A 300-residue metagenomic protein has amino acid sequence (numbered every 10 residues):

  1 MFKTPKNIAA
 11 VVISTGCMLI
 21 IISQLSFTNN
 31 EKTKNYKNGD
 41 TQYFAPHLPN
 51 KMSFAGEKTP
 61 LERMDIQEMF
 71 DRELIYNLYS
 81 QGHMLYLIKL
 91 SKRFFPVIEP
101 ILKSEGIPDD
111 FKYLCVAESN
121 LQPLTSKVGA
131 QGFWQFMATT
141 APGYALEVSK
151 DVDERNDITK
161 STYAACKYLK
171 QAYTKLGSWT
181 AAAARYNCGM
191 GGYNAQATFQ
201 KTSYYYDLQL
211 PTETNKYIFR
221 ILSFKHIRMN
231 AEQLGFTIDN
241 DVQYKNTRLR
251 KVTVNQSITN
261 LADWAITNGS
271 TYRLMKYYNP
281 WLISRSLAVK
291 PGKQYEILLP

Functional and structural regions predicted by a protein language model:
F2-G106: An acidic, Gly/Ser/Thr/Pro-rich helix-cap/linker signature
S80, M84-F95, S104-I107, S126-W134 (+5 more regions): Solvent-exposed, acidic/flexible segments
I107-Q122, A182-C188, M275-Y278: Short, functionally critical alpha-helical segments immediately adjacent to catalytic or ligand/cofactor-binding
G129-S149, T162-A164, L169, Y193-Q196: Substrate-binding/active-site groove segments that recognize and process beta-1,4-linked N-acetyl-hexosamine
L169-A197: Catalytic and binding regions of secreted/periplasmic enzymes and modules that target cell-wall glycans
T212-G235: Catalytic cores of secreted or luminal carbohydrate-active enzymes
D239-G269: Primarily a LysM-type cell-wall glycan-binding module
K276-P300: Extracellular LysM carbohydrate-binding repeats and other cell-envelope/extracellular binding modules
